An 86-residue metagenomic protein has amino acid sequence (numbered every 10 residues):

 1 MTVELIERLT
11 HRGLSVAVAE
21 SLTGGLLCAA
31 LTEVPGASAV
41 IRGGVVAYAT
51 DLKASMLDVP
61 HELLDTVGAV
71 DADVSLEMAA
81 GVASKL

Functional and structural regions predicted by a protein language model:
M1-L86: Short alpha-helical segments enriched in small residues
